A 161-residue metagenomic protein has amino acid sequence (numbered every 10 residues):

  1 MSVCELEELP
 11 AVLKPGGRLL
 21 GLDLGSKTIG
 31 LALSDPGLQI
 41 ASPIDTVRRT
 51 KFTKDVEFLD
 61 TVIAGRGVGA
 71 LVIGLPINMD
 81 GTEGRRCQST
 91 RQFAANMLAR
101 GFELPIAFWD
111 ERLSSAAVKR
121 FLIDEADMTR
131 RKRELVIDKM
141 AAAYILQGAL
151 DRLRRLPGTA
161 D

Functional and structural regions predicted by a protein language model:
M1-L22, K27-D161: Phosphate- and other anionic-substrate recognition elements at nucleic-acid/protein interfaces
